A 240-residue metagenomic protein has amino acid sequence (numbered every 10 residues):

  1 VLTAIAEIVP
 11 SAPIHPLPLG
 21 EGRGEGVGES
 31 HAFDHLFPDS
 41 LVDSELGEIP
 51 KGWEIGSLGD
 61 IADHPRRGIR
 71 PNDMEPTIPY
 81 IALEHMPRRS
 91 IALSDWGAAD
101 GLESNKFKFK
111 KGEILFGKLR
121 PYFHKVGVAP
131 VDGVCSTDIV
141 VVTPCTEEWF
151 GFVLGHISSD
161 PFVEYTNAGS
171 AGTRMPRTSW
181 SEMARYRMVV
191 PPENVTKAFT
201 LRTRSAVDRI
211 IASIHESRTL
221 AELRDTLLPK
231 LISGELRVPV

Functional and structural regions predicted by a protein language model:
V1-S11, E147, F152, S159 (+3 more regions): Amphipathic alpha-helical coiled-coil/heptad-repeat segments
V9, P13, R66-D73, Y165: Proline-centered turn/helix-capping motifs that create local helix->coil transitions or kinks
P16-L19, E25-V27, A32-I69, E193-K197 (+1 more regions): Non-catalytic DNA-recognition/assembly elements of restriction-modification systems
D39-S44, G59-R70, P76-K111, Y122 (+2 more regions): Sequence-specific dsDNA recognition surfaces
E45, I49, R174, Y186-R187: Residues marking the start of alpha-helices
A82, V141-T143, R187: Short, well-ordered beta-strand micro-motif
N105-F107, K111-M183: A short beta-sheet element
